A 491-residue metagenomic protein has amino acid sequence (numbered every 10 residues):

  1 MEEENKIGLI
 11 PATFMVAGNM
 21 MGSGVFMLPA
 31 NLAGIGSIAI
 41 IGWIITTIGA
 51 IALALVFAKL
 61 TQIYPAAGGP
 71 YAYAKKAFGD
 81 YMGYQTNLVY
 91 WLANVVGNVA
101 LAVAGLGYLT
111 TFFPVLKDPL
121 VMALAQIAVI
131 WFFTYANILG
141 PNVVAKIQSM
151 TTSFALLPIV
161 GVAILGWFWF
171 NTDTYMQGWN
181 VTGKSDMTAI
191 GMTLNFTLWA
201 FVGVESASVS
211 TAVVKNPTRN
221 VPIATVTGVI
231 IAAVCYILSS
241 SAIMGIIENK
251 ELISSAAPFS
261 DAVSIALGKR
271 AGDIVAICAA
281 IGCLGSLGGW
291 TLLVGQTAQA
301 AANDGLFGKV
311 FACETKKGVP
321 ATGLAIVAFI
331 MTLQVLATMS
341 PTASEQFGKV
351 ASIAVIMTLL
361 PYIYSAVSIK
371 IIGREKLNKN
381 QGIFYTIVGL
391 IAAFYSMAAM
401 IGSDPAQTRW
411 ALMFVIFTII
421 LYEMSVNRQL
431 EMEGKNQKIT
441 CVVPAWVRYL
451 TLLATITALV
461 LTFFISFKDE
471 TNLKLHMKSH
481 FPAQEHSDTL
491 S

Functional and structural regions predicted by a protein language model:
M1-A30, I35, A50-A58, A67 (+3 more regions): Membrane-interface "cap" regions at the ends of multi-pass membrane proteins
E2-N5, A39-I40, L116-V121, S149-A276 (+2 more regions): Helix-loop-helix junctions that connect adjacent transmembrane segments in multi-pass membrane transporters
P11, I44-I45, F112-P141, L156-A163 (+2 more regions): Transmembrane alpha-helical segments of multi-pass small-molecule transport proteins
A30-A39, G107, T111-M122, N142-T152 (+4 more regions): Transmembrane helix-loop boundary segments of multi-pass membrane transporters
A30-G34, I51-I130, T134-I138, V143 (+2 more regions): Hydrophobic transmembrane alpha-helices that form the core helical bundles of multi-pass secondary transporters
A72-K75, A102-A125, P158, V214-P217 (+5 more regions): Helix-loop-helix connectors at the membrane interface of multi-pass transporters/channels
A72-Y73, G79, T111-V115, V226-W290 (+1 more regions): TM-loop-TM module centered on a large, flexible mid-protein loop between adjacent transmembrane helices in multi-pass
E314-T315, L359-A454: C-terminal membrane-solvent junction of multi-pass transporters and transport-like membrane proteins
